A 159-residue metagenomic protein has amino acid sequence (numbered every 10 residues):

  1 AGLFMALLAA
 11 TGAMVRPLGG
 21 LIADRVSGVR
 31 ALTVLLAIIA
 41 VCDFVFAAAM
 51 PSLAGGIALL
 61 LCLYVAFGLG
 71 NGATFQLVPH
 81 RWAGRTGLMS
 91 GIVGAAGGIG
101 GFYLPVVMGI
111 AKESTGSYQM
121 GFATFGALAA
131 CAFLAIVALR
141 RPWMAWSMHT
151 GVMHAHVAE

Functional and structural regions predicted by a protein language model:
A1-A10, L88, M120-A123: Loop-to-transmembrane helix entry
A9-P17, G98-F102: Residue-level signature of mid-helix packing/kink "hotspots" within the transmembrane helices of 12-pass Major
V15-S27: Helix-to-loop junctions at the C-terminal end of transmembrane segments in multipass secondary transporters
I22-A23, V107-G116: Interfacial helix-cap and linker-helix signal at transmembrane-aqueous boundaries of multi-pass secondary transporters
V26-T74: C-terminal transmembrane helical hairpin of 12-TM major facilitator-type secondary transporters
L77-G87: Paired intracellular helix-loop junctions of major facilitator superfamily
M120-A138: Symmetry-related core transmembrane helices of the 12-TM Major Facilitator Superfamily/SLC fold
L139-E159: Intrinsic disorder in cytosolic terminal tails and internal cytosolic loops of multi-pass membrane transporters
